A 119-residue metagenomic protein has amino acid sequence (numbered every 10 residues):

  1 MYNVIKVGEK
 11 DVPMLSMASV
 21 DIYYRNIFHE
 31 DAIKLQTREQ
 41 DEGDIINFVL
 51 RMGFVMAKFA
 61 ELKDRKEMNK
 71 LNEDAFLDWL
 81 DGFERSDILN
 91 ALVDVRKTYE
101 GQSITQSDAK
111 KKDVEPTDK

Functional and structural regions predicted by a protein language model:
M1-K6, D11, N26-G43, K63-K119: Charged interaction scaffolds used for protein-protein
G8-S19, F54: Phosphate-binding glycine-rich loops and adjacent basic patches that engage nucleotide phosphates, nucleic-acid
L15, D44, F48: Short, well-structured alpha-helical interface segments that form or flank functional binding sites
S16-F28: Short, structural beta-strand-to-alpha-helix junction motif
N47-F59, D94: Short, hydrophobic/amphipathic alpha-helical patches that form generic packing surfaces within helical domains
